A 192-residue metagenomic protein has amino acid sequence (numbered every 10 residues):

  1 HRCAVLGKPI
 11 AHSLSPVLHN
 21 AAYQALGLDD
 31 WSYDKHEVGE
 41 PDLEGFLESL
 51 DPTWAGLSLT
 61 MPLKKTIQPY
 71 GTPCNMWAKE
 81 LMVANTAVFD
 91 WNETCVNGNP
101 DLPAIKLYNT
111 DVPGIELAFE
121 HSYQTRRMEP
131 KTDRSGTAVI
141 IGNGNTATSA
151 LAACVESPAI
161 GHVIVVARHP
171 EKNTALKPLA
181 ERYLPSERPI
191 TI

Functional and structural regions predicted by a protein language model:
H1-Q124: Phosphate/diphosphate ligand-binding glycine-rich loop within oxidoreductases
G7, P100-V112, F119-Y123, R127-E156 (+1 more regions): Glycine-rich adenosine-cofactor-binding loop
L14-A25, N145, S149-A150, K172-L179: Short, solvent-exposed amphipathic alpha-helices that sit in or adjacent to ligand/effector-binding or catalytic
Q68, A153, V163-V165: Phosphate/ribose-phosphate-bearing ligand recognition and processing surfaces, centered on ADP-ribose/NAD(+/P+) systems
A159-P185: NAD(P)-binding Rossmann-fold cofactor-contacting core
P185-I192: Short acidic low-complexity segments
